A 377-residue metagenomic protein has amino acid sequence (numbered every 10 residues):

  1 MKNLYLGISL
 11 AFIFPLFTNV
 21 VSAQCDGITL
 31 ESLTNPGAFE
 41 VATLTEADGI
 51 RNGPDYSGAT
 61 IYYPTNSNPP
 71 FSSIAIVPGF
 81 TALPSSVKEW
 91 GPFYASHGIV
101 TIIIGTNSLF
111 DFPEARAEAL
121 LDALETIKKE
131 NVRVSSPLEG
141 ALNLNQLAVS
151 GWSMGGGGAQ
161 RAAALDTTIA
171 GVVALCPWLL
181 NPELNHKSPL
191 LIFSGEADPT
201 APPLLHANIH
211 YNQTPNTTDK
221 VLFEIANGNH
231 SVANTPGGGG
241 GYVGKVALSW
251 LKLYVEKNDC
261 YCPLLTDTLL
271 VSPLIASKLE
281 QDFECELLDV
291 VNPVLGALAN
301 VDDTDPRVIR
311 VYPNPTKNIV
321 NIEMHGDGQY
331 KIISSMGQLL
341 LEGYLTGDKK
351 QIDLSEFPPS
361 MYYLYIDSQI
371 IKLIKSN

Functional and structural regions predicted by a protein language model:
Q24-P69: N-terminal cap/lid segment of alpha/beta-hydrolase-fold proteins
P69, E114-G157: Gly/Ser-rich "nucleophile elbow"/oxyanion-hole loop immediately N-terminal to the catalytic nucleophile in hydrolases
P70-G79: Short beta-strand element of the alpha/beta-hydrolase
I192-S194: Short beta-strand/loop motif that positions the catalytic acidic residue of the alpha/beta-hydrolase fold
N227, P236-L298: Alpha/beta-hydrolase-fold serine-hydrolase catalytic core, especially in secreted/extracellular enzymes
L288-Y312, Q338, N377: Residue-level detector of functionally pivotal "anchor" positions at catalytic/ligand-binding pockets or at interdomain
V301-K331, K349-Q351: Glycine-centered coil/turn sites that cap beta-strands in beta-rich domains
P359-N377: C-terminal tail/sorting-segment detector
